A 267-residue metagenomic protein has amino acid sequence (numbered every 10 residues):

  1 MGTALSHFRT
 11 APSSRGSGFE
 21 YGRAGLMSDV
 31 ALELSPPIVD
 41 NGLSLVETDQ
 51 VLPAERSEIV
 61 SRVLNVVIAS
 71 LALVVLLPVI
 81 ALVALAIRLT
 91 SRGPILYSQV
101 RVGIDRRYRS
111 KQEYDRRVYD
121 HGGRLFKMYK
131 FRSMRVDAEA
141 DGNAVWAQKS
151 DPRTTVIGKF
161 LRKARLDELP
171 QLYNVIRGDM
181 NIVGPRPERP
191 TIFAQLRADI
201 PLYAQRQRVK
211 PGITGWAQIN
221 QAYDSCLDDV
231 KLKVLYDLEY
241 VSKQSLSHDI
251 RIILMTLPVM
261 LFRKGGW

Functional and structural regions predicted by a protein language model:
M1-V74, I95, Y240-S242, W267: N-terminal hydrophobic signal-anchor/signal peptide
S44-A54, V136-D141, D151-P152: Short glycine/proline-rich turn/loop motifs
L52-V136, L246, R251-W267: A hydrophobic, helix-centered structural microdomain
S91, C226-D229: Flexible acidic/glycine-rich loop/turn elements at helix↔coil and beta-strand↔loop transitions within catalytic cores
M134-R135, W146-K210, I253-T256, M260: A short, structured surface patch at a secondary-structure boundary
Q207-S225: Long, charge-enriched, surface-exposed interaction segments in small proteins/subunits
V230-V241: Short helix/strand-capping connector loops at secondary-structure junctions
